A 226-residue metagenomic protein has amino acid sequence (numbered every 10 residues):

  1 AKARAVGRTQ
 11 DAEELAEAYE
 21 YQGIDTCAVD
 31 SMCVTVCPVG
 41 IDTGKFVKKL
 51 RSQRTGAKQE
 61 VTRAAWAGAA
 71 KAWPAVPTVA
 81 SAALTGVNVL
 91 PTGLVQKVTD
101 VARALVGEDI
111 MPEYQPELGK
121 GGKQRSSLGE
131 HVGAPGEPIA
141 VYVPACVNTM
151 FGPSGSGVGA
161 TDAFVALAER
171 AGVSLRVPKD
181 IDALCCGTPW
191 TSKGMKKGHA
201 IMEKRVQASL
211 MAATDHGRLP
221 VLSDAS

Functional and structural regions predicted by a protein language model:
A1-A3: Glycine-rich phosphate/ribose-binding loops and adjacent secondary-structure elements that form binding surfaces
V6-A183, W190-S226: Iron-sulfur-cluster electron-transfer modules
